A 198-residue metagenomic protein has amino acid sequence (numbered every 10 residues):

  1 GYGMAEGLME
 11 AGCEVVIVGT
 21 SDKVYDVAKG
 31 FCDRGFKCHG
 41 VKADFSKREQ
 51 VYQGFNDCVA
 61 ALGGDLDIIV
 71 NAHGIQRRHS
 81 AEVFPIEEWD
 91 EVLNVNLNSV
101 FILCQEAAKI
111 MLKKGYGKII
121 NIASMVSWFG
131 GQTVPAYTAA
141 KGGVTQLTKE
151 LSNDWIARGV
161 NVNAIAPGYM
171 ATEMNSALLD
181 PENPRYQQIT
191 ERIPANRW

Functional and structural regions predicted by a protein language model:
G1-V16: Canonical Rossmann dinucleotide-binding motif of NAD(H)/NADP(H)-dependent dehydrogenases/reductases, specifically
C13-D26: Conserved glycine-rich Rossmann-like NAD(P)H-binding loop of the short-chain dehydrogenase/reductase
V51, S80-A81, P85-L93, R185 (+1 more regions): Substrate-binding pocket helix/loop in short-chain dehydrogenase/reductase
A72-R77: Conserved NAD(P)H cofactor-binding loop of Rossmann-fold oxidoreductase domains
C104, A140, T148: Active-site helix of classical SDR
K109, N153-A157: Alpha-helical segment proximal to the catalytic Tyr-Lys
S124: Residue(s) in the substrate-gating loop at a strand-loop-helix junction that position the organic substrate next
